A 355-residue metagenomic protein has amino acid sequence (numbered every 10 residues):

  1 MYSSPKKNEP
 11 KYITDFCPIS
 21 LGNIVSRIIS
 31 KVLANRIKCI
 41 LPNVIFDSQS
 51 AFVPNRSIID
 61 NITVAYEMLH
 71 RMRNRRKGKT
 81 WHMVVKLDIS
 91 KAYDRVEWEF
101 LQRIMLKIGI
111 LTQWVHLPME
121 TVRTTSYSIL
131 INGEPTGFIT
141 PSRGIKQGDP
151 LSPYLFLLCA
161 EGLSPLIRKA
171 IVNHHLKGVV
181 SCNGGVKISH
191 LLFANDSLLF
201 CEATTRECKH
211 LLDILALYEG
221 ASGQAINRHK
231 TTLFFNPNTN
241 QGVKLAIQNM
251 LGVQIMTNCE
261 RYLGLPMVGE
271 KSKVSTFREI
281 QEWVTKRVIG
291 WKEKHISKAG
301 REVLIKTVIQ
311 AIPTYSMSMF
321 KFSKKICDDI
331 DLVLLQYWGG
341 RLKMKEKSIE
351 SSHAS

Functional and structural regions predicted by a protein language model:
M1-S355: Nucleotidyl polymerases of mobile genetic elements and RNA viruses
